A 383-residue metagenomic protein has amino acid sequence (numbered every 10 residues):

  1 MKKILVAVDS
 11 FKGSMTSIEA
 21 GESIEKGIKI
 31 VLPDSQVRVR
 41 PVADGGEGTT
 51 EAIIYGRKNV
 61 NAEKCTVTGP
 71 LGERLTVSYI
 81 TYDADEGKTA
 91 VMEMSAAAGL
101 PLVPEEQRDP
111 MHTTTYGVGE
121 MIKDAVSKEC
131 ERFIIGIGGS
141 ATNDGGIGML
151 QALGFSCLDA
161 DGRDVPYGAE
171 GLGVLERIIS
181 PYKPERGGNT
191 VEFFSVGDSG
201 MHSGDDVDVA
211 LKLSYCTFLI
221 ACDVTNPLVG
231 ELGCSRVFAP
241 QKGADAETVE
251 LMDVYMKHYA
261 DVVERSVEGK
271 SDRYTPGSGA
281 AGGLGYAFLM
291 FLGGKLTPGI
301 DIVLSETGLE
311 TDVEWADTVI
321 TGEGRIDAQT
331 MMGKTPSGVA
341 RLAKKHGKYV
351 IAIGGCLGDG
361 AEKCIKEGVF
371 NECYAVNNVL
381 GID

Functional and structural regions predicted by a protein language model:
K2-I137, A141-D383: N-terminal loops that bind phosphate or other acidic moieties and the adjacent beta-alpha structural core
